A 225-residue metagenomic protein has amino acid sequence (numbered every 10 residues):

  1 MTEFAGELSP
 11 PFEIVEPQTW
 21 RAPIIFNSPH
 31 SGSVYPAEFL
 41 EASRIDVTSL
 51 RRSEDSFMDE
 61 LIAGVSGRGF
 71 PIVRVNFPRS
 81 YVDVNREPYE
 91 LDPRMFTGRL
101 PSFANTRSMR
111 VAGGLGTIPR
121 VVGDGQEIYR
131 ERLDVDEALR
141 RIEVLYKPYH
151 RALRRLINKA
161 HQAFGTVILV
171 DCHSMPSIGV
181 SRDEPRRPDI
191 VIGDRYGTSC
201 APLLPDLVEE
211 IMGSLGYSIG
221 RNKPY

Functional and structural regions predicted by a protein language model:
M1-L169, S174-Y225: N-terminal catalytic or cofactor-binding beta/alpha core of small enzyme domains
